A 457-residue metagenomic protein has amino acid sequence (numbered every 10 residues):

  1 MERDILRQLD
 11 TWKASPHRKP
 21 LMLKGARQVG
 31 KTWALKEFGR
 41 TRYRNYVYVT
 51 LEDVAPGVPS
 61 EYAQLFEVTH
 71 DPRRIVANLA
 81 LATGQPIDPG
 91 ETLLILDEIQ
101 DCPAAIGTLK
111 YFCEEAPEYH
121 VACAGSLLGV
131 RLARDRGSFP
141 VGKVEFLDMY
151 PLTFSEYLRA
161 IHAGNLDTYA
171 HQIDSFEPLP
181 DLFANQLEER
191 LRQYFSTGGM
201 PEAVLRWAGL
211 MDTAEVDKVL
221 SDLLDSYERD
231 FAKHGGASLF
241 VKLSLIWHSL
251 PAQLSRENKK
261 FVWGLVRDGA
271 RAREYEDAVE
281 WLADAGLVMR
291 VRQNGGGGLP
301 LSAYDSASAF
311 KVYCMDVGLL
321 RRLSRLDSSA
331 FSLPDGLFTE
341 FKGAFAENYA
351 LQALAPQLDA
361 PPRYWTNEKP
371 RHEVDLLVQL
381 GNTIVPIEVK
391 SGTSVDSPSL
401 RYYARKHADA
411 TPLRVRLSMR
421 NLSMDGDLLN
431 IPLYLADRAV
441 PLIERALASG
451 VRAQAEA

Functional and structural regions predicted by a protein language model:
M1-P16: Pre-Walker A adenine-sensing motif
K24, V47-Q64: A short hydrophobic beta-strand->loop->alpha-helix junction that borders the nucleotide-binding pocket of P-loop NTPases
K31: Conserved lysine of the Walker
A34, F38: Hydrophobic positions on the alpha1 helix immediately C-terminal to the Walker A/P-loop
P56-P89: Short glycine-rich substrate-engagement loop in P-loop NTPases that contacts/grips substrate
I95, H120-S126: Structural recognition of the conserved hydrophobic beta-strand(s) that form the central parallel beta-sheet of P-loop
L132-S255: Interdomain motor-coupling "hinge/lid" segment immediately C-terminal to the ATP-binding subdomain of NTP-driven enzymes
L205-E373, L377-G381: Accessory nucleic acid-recognition modules appended to NTPase machines
